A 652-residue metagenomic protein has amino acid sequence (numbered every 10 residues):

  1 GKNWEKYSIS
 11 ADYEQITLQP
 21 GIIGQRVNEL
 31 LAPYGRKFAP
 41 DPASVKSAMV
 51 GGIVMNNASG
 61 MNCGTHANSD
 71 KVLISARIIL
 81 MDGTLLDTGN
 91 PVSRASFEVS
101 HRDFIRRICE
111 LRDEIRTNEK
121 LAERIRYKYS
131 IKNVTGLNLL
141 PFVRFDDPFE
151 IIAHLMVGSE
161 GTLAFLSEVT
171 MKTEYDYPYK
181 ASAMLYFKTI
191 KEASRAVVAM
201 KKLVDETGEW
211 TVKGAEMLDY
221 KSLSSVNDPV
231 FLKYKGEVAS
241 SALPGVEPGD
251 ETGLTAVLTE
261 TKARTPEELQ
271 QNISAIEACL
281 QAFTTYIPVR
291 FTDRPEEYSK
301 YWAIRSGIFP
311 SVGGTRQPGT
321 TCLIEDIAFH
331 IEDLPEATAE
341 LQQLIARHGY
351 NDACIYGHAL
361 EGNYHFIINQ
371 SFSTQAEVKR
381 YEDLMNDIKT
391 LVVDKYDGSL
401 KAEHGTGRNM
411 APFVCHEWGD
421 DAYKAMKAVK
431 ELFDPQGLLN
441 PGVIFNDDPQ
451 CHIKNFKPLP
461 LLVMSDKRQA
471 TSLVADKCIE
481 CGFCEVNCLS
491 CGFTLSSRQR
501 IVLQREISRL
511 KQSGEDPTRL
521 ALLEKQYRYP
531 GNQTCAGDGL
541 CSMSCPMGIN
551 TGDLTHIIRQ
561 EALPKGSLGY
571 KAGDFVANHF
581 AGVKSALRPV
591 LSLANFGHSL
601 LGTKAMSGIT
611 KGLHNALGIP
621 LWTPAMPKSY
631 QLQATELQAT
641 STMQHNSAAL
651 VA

Functional and structural regions predicted by a protein language model:
G1-P42, A58-E110, Y177-K188, L323-E332 (+1 more regions): N-terminal glycine-rich flavin-associated loop
N28-P33, F38, I327, D333-G349 (+7 more regions): Iron-sulfur-associated redox domains of electron-transfer enzymes in respiratory and anaerobic energy metabolism
S44-G51, T135-N138, F142, E216-K233 (+10 more regions): A glycine-rich phosphate-binding loop feature that marks nucleotide/adenosyl-phosphate handling sites
I53-N62, F149-E174, G357-N363, L400-K401 (+4 more regions): Conserved phosphate/anionic-ligand binding catalytic regions in large, soluble enzymes, centered on
E98-V143, F433-V486, G492-R509, K604-T642: Flexible inter-domain linker/hinge segments
V143-F149, A153-D383, L391, Y396-S399 (+1 more regions): C-terminal substrate-recognition/cap domain of FAD-linked oxidoreductases
G314-P318, G514-A652: Iron-sulfur-cluster electron-transfer modules
V393-L400, G405-C535, S544-L568, D574-H579 (+1 more regions): Ferredoxin-type iron-sulfur electron-transfer modules and their immediate structural context
